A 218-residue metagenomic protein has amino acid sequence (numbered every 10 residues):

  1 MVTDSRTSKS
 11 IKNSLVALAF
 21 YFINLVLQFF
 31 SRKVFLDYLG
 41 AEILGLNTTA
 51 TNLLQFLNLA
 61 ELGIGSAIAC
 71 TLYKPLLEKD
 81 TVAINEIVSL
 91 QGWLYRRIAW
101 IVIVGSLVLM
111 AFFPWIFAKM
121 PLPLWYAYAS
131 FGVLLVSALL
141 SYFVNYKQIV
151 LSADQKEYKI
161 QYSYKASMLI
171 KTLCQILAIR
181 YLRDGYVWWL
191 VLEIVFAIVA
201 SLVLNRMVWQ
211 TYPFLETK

Functional and structural regions predicted by a protein language model:
M1-Q28, V82-W93, A127: N-terminal membrane topogenesis motif
M1-S10, Y186-V187, L202-K218: Interhelical loop/hinge segments that connect adjacent transmembrane helices in multipass membrane
K9-K74, I103-L109, S137, K171-T172 (+2 more regions): Signature of the first transmembrane helix
V26-S31, Y162-G185, V199-N205: Alpha-helical transmembrane segments of multi-pass membrane transporters and transport-associated inner-membrane enzymes
Y38-A41, A153-D154, Y181-D184: Helix-loop interface residues and adjacent transmembrane-helix termini in multi-pass membrane transporters, primarily
G92-K119, I176-R180, L202: Alpha-helical transmembrane segments of multi-pass membrane transport and lipid-handling proteins
V104, V108-A111, W115, P121-V144 (+4 more regions): Alpha-helical transmembrane segments of multi-pass membrane proteins
V136-Y164, V187, V208-Y212: Membrane-interface junctions at transmembrane-helix termini in multi-pass inner-membrane proteins
